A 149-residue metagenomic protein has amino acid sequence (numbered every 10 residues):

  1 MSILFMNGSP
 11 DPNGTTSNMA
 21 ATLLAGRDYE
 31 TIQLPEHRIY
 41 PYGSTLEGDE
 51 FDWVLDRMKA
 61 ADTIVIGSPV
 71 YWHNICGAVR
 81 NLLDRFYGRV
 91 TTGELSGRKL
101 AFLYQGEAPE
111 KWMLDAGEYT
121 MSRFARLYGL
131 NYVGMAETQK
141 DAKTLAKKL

Functional and structural regions predicted by a protein language model:
M1-T91, S122, R126-L149: N-terminal beta1-alpha1-beta2 submodule of the flavodoxin-like/Rossmannoid cofactor-binding fold
S96-M135: Short, glycine-/small-residue-rich phosphate/pyrophosphate-handling segment
